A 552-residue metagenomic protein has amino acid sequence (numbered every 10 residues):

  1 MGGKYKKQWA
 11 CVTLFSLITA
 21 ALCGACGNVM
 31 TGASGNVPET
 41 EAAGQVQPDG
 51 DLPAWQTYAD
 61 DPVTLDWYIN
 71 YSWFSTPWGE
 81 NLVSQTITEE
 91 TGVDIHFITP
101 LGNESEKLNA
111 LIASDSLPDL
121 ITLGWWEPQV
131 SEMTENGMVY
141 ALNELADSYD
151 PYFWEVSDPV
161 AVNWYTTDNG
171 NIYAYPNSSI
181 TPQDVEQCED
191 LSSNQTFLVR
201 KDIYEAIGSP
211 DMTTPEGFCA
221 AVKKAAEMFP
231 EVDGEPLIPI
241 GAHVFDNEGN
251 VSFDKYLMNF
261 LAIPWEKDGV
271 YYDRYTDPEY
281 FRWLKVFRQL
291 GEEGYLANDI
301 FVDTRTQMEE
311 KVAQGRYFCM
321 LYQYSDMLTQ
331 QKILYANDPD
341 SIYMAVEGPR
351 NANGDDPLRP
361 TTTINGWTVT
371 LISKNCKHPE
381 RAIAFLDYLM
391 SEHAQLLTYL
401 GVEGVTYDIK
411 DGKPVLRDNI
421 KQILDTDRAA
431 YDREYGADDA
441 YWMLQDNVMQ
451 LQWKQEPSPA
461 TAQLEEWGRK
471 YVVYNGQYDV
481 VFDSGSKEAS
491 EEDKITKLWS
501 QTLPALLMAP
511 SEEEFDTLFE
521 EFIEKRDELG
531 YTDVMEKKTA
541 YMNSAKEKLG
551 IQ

Functional and structural regions predicted by a protein language model:
G2-V12: Bacterial N-terminal signal peptides that target proteins for export
C11, C26-G217, G249-K255, I263-E266 (+2 more regions): Conserved N-terminal structural module of periplasmic/extracytoplasmic solute-binding proteins
T19, A42, K224-M228, K311 (+3 more regions): A short structural micro-motif
A21-A25: C-terminal motif of bacterial Sec signal peptides marking the signal peptidase cleavage site
D61-L65, T91-I95, D115-D119, M138-Y140 (+6 more regions): Loop/turn elements at helix/coil->beta-strand transitions in domains of secreted/extracellular proteins
S72, S131-E132, H243-E266, R288-M443: Extracytoplasmic/periplasmic substrate-binding proteins
N143, N171, P176-E248, E266-K311 (+5 more regions): Helix-loop-helix "hinge/cap" segment bordering the ligand-binding cleft or interdomain interface
Y388, E392-P510: Conserved small-residue motifs centered on glycine
